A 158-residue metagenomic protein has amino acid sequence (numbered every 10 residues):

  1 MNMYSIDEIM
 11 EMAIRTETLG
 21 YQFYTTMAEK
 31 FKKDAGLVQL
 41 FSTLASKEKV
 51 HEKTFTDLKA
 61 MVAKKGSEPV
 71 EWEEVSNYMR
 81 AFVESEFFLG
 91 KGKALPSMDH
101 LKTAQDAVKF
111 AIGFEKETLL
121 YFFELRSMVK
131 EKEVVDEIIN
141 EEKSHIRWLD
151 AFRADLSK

Functional and structural regions predicted by a protein language model:
M1-K158: Non-heme di-metal
